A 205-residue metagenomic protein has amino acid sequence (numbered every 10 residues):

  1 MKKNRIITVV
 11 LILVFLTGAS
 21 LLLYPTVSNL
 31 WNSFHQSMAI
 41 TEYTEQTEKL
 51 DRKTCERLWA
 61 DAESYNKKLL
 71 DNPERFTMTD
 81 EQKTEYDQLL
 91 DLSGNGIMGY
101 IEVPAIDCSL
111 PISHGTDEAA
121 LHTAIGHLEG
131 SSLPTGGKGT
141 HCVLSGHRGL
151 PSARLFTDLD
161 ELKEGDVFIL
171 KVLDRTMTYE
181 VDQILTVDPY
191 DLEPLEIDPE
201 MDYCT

Functional and structural regions predicted by a protein language model:
M1-K3: N-terminal Lys/Arg-rich, disordered targeting/topogenic segments
R5-V9, V14-T205: Solvent-exposed, non-transmembrane regions of membrane-associated and secreted proteins
